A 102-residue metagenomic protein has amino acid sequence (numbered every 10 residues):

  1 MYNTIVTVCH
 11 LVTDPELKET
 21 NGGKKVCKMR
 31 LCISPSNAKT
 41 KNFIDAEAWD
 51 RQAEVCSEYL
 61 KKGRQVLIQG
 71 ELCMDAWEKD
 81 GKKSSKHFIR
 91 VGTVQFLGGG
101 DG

Functional and structural regions predicted by a protein language model:
M1-G102: Single-stranded nucleic acid-binding surfaces, predominantly the OB-fold ssDNA-binding core
